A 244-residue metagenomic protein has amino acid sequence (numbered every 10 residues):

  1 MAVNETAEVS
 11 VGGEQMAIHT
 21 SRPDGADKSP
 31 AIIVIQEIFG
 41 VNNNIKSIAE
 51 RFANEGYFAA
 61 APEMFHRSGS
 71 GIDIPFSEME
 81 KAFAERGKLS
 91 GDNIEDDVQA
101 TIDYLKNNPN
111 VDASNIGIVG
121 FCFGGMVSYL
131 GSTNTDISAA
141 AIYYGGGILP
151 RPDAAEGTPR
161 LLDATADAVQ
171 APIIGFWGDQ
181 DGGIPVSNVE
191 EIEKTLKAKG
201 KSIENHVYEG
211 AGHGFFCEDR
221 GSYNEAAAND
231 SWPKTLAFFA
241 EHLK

Functional and structural regions predicted by a protein language model:
M1-K244: N-terminal cap/leader regions of alpha/beta-hydrolase-fold enzymes, predominantly small-molecule hydrolases
